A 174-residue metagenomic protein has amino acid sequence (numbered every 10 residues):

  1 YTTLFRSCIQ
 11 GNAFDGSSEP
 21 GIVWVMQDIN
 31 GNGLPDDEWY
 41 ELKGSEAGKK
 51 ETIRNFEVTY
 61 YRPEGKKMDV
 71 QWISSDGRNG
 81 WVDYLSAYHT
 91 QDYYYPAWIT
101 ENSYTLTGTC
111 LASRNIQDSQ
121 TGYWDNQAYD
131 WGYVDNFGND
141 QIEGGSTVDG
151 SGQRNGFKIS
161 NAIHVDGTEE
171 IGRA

Functional and structural regions predicted by a protein language model:
T3-L4: Short, small-residue-biased leader/transition segments that mark boundaries at the very start of proteins
G11-F14, Q27, E46: Short, flexible loop/turn elements at secondary-structure junctions
D15-G21: Short coil-to-beta strand junction motifs in C2/discoidin
G16, N32-P35: Mid-length scaffold segments of soluble, non-membrane domains
M26-N32: Short loop/turn segments immediately following beta-strands, especially the blade-tip and inter-blade linker loops
L34-L42: Tryptophan-centered short beta-strand motifs
S45-I159: Low-complexity, serine/threonine/proline-enriched polar segments
E170-R173: Noncatalytic modules at the cell exterior or secretory-pathway interfaces, chiefly beta-strand-rich lectin/adhesion
